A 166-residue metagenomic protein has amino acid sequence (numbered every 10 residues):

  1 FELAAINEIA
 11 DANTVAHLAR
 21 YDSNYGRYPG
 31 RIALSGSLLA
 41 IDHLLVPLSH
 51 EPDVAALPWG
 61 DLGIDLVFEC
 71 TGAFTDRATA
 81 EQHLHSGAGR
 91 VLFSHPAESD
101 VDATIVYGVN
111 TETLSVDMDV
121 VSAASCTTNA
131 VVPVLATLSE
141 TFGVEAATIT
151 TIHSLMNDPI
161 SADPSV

Functional and structural regions predicted by a protein language model:
F1-S161, S165: N-terminal Rossmann-like NAD(P) cofactor-binding subdomain of oxidoreductases, focused on the glycine-rich
